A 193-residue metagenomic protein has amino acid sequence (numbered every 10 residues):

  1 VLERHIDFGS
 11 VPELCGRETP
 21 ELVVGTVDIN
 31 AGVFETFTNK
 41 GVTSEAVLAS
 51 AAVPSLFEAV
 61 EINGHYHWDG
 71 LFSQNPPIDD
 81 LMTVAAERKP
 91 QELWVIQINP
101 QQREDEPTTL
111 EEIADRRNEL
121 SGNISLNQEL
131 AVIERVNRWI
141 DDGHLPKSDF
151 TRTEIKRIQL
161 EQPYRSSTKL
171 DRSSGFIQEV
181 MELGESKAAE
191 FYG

Functional and structural regions predicted by a protein language model:
V1-G193: Patatin-like phospholipase
